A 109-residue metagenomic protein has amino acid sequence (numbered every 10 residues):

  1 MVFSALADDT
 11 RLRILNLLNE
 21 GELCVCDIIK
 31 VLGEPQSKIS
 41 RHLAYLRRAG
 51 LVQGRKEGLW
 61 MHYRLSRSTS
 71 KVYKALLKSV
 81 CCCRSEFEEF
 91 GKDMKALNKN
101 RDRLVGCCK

Functional and structural regions predicted by a protein language model:
M1-K38, W60-T69: N-terminal helix-turn-helix DNA-binding core of bacterial DNA-binding proteins
S4, E34, S40, A49 (+1 more regions): Helix-centric, low-specificity signal for extended rod-like, repetitive segments
D9, R48-L51, S68-T69, S79 (+1 more regions): A generic structural signal for solvent-exposed, polar alpha-helical segments
K30, R47-R48: Alpha-helical residues within the helix-turn-helix
L43-A44: Short, hydrophobic-biased segments on the C-terminal half of alpha helices that form "recognition helices"
R48-E57, R64: Beta-hairpin "wing" of winged helix-turn-helix
S70-K109: Amphipathic alpha-helical dimerization/coiled-coil segments that flank or bridge DNA-binding/regulatory modules
